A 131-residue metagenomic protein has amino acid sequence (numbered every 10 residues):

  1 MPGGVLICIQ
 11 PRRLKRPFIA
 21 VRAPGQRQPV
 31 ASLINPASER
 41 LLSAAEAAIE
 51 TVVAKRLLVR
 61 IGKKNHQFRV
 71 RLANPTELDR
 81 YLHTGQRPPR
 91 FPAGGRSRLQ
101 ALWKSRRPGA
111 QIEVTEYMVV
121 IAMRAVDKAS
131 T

Functional and structural regions predicted by a protein language model:
M1-P2: Helix-to-beta-strand junctions that scaffold the AdoMet/dcAdoMet cofactor pocket in Class I SAM-dependent enzymes
V5-S43: Conserved class I S-adenosyl-L-methionine
A23, L41-L42, E46, D79-R87: A broad, low-specificity signal for short, low-complexity segments enriched in glycine/proline and polar/charged
P29-L33, A47, R87-A93: A generic short-segment signal for beta-strand/edge and adjacent turn/coil regions
A31-Q67: Active-site capping/gating segments
A54-T131: Conserved Class I S-adenosyl-L-methionine
